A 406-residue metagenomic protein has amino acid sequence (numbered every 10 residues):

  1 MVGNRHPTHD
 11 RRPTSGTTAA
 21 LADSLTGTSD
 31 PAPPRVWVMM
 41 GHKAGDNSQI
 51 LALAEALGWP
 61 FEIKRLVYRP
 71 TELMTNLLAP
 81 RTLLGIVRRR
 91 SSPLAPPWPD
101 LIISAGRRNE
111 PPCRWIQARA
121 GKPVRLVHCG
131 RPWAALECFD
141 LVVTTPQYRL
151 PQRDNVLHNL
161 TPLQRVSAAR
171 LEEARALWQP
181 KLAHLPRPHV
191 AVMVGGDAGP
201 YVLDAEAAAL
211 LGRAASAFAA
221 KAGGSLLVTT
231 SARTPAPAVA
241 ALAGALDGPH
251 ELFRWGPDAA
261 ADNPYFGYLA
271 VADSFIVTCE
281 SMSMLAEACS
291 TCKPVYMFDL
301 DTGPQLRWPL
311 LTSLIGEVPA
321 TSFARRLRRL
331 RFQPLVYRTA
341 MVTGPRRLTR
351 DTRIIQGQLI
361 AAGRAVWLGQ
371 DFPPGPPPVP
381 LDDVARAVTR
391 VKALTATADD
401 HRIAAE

Functional and structural regions predicted by a protein language model:
P34-R35, P186-A191, S225: Charged active-site motifs of nucleotide-sugar-dependent glycosyltransferases
V38-H158, Q164, L285: Active-site and donor-binding regions of nucleotide-sugar-utilizing enzymes
L66-W98, A243, P304-G357: Alpha-helical membrane-targeting segments
L136-E206, D371, P380-L381: A nucleotide-sugar donor-handling region in carbohydrate enzymes
D197-T234: Conserved catalytic-core segment of nucleotide-activated headgroup transferases in glycan assembly
L242-M284: Donor nucleotide-activated moiety binding/catalytic core segment of transferases that use nucleotide-activated donors
C292-V295: Structural loop-to-beta junction motif characteristic of Rossmann-like glycosyltransferase folds
P319-E406: Leloir-type glycosyltransferase catalytic cores
